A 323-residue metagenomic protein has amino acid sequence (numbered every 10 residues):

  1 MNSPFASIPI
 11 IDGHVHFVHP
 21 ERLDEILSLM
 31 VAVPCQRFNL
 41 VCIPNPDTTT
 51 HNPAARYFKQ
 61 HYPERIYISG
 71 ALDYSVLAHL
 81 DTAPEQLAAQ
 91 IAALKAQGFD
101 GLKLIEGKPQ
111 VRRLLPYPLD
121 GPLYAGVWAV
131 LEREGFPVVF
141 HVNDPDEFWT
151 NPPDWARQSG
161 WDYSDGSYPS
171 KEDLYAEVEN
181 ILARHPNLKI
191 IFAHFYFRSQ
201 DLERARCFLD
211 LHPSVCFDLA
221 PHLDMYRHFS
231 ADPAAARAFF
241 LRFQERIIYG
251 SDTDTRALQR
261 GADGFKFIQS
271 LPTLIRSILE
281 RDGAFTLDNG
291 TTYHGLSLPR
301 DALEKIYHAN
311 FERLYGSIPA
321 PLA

Functional and structural regions predicted by a protein language model:
M1-E64, N310: An N-terminally biased module of ancient metal coordination in phosphate/nucleic-acid-related enzymes
I8-I10, P34-F38, G160-D162, R184-I191: Short, surface-exposed connector motifs at secondary-structure boundaries
I10-V15, F38-V41, Y67-A71, L102-L104 (+4 more regions): Hydrophobic faces of well-ordered beta-strands that scaffold small-molecule active sites in alpha/beta enzyme cores
H14-D24, C42-H51, S75-E85, Q110-L119 (+3 more regions): Acidic-and-aromatic substrate-binding clefts and catalytic sites of carbohydrate-active enzymes
P20-E21, D173-A176, N180, K189-A323: H/E-rich (His + Asp/Glu) clusters that bind or coordinate divalent metals
E25-L29, A54-F58, Q86-L94, L123-V127 (+5 more regions): A general structural detector for well-ordered alpha-helical segments in enzyme core domains, enriched
N52-W161, D165-S167, P213-C216, P221-L223 (+1 more regions): Active-site gating/metal-coordination segments in enzymes
